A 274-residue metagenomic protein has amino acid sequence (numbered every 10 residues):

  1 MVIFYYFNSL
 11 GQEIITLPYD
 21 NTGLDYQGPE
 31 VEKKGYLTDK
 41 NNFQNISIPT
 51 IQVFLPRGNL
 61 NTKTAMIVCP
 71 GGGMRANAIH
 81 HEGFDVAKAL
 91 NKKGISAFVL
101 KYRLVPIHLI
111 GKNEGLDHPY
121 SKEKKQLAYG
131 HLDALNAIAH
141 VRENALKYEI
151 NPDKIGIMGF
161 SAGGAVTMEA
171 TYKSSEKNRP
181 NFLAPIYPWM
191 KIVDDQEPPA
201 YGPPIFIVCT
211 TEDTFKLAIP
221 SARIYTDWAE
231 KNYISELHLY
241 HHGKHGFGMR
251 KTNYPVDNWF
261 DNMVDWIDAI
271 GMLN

Functional and structural regions predicted by a protein language model:
M1-I14: Bacterial Sec-dependent N-terminal signal peptides
Q12-Y26: Short N-terminal segments immediately surrounding and downstream of signal-peptide cleavage
D25-V31, Y36-N42, S47-Q52, R57 (+4 more regions): Serine-hydrolase catalytic machinery in alpha/beta-hydrolase-like enzymes
R57, G71-G72, S161, T211-D213: Residue-level signal for short, function-critical loop segments
A65-C69, A97-K101, K154-M158, F182-I186 (+2 more regions): Structural recognition of the beta-strand scaffold that forms the well-ordered cores of secreted hydrolase catalytic
Y129-Y201: Primarily recognizes the serine-hydrolase "nucleophile elbow" in alpha/beta-hydrolase and SGNH/GDSL folds
N181-L239: The feature captures the conserved acid-bearing segment of alpha/beta-hydrolase catalytic domains
K231-N274: C-terminal catalytic histidine-bearing segment of alpha/beta-hydrolase fold enzymes
